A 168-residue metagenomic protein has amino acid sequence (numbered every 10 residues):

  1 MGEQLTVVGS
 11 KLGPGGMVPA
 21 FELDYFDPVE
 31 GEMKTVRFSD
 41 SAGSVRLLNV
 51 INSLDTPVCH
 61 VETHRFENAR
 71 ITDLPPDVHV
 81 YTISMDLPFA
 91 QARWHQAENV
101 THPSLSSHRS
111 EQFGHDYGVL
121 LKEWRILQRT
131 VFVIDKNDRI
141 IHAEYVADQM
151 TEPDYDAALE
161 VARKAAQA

Functional and structural regions predicted by a protein language model:
M1-A168: Chalcogenol-based redox active-site neighborhoods
